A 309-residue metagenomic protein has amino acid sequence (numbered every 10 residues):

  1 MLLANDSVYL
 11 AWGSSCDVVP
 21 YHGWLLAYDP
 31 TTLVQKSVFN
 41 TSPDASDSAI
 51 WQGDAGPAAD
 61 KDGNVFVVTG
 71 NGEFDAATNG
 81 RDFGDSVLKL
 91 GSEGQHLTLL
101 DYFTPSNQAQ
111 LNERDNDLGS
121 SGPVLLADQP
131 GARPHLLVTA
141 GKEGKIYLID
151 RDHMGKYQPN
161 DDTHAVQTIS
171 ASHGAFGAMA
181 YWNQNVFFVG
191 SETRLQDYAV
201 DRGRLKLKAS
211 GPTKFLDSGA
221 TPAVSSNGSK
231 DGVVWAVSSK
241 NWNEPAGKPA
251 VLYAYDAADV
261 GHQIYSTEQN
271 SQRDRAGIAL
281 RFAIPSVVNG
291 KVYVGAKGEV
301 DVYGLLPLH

Functional and structural regions predicted by a protein language model:
L2-H309: Noncatalytic, solvent-exposed loop/strand surfaces of beta-propeller-type extracellular/periplasmic domains
